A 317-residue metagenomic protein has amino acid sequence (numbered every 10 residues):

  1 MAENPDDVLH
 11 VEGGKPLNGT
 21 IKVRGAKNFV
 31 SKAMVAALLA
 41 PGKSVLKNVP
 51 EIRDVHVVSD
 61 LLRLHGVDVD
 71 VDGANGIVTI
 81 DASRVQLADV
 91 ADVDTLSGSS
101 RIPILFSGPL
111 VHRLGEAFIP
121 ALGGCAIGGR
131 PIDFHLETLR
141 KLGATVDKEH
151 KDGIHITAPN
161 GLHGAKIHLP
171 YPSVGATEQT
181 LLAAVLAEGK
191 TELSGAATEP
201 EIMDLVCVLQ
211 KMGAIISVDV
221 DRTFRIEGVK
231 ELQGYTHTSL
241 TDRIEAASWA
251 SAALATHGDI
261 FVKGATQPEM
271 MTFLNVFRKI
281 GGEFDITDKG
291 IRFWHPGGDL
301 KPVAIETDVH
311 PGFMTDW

Functional and structural regions predicted by a protein language model:
M1-W317: Short, structured segments at the rim of ligand-binding sites
